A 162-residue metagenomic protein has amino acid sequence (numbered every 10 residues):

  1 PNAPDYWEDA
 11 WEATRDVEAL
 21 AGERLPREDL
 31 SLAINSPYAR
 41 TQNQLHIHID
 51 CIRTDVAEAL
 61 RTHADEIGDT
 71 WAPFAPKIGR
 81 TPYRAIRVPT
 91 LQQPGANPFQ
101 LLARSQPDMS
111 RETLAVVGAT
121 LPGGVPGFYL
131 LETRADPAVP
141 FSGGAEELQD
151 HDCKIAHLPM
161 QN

Functional and structural regions predicted by a protein language model:
P1-N162: HIT superfamily nucleotide-processing domains
